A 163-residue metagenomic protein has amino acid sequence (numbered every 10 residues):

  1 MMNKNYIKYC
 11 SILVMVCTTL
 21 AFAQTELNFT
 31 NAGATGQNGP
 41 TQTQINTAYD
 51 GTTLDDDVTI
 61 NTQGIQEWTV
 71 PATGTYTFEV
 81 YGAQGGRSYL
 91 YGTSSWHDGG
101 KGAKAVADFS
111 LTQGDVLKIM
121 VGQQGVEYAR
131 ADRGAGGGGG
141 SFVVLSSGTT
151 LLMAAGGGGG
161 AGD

Functional and structural regions predicted by a protein language model:
M1-Q24: Bacterial Sec-dependent N-terminal signal peptides
A21-Q44: Boundary/junction segments of secreted and surface-exposed precursor proteins
G36-P40, G86-L90, A161-D163: Short, solvent-exposed loop/turn elements at domain surfaces
D50-T62, T93-K101: Extracellular beta-rich ligand/substrate-recognition surface
D57-Y76, A107-D115, V143-S147: Extracellular and analogous surface-interaction loops
T75-Q84: A short beta-strand element within beta-rich, extracytoplasmic domains of secreted/secretory-pathway proteins
Q84-Y89, G125-A129: Extended, low-complexity, turn-rich repeat/linker tracts enriched in Gly/Pro/Ser/Thr and Asp/Glu that occur
G99-D163: Secretome/extracellular-domain signature
